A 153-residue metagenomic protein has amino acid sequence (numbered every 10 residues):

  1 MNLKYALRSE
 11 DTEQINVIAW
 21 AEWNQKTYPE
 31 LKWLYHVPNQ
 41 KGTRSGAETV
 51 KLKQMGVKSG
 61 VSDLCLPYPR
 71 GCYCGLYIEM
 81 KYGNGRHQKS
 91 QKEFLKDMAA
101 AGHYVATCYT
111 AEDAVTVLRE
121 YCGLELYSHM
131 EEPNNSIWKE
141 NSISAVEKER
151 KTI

Functional and structural regions predicted by a protein language model:
M1-I153: Catalytic phosphate/metal-binding cores of nucleic-acid and nucleotide-processing enzymes, i.e., regions that mediate
